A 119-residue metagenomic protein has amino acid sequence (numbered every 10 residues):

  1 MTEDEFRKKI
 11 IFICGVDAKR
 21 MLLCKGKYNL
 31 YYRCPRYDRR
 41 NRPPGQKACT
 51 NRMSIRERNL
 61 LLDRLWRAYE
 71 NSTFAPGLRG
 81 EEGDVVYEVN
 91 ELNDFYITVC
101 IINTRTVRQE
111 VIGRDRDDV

Functional and structural regions predicted by a protein language model:
M1-V119: Basic, low-complexity terminal or inter-domain segments flanking catalytic cores
